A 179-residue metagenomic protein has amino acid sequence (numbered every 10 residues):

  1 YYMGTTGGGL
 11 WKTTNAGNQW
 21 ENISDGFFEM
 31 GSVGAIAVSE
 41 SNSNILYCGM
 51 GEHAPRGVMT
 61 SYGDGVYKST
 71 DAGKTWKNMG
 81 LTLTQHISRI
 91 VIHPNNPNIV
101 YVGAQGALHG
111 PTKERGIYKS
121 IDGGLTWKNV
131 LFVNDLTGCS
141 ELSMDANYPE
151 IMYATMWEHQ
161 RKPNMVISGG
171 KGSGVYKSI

Functional and structural regions predicted by a protein language model:
Y1-I179: Beta-propeller blade termini and top-face loops
